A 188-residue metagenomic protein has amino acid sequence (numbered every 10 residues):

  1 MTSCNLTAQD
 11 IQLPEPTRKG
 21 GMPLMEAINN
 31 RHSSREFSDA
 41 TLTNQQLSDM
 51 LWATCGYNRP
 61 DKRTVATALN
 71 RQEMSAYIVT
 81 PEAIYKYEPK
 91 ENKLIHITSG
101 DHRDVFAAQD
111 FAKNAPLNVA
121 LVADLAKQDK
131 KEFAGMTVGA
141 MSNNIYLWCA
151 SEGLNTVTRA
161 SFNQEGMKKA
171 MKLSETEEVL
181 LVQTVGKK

Functional and structural regions predicted by a protein language model:
M1-N5, I145: Domain-scale selection of a single, long terminal region that carries the protein's primary operational module
C4, G135, G139, V185-G186: Glycine-centered structural positions embedded in regular secondary structure
C4-A115: N-terminal amphipathic, basic helical "cap/leader" segment at the start of enzyme domains
Q9-D10, D129-K131, K187: A short, structure-level motif marking secondary-structure boundaries and short turns
T17, L121-L125, K187: Short, small-residue-rich loop/turn micro-motifs
R31, M50, A76, L117-A170: Small-aliphatic-rich amphipathic alpha-helix that forms the alpha element of a beta-alpha
K172-K188: A glycine-rich helix N-cap at a beta->alpha junction
